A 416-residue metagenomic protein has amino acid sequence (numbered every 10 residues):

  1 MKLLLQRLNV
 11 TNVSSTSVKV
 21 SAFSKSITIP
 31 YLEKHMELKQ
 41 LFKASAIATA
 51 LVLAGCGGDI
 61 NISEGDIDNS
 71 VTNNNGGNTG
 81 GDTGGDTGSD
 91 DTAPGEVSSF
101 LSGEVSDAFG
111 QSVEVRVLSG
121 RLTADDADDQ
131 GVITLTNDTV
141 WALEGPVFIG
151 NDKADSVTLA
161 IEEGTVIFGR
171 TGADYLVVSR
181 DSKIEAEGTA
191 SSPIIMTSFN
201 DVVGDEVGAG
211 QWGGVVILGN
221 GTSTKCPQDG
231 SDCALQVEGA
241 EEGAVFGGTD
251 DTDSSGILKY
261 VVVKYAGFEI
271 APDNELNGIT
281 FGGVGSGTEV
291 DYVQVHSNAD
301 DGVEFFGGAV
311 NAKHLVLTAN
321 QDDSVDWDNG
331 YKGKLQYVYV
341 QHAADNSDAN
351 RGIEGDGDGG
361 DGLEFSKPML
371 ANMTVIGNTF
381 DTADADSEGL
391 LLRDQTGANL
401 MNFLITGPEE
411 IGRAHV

Functional and structural regions predicted by a protein language model:
K2-I47: Bacterial Sec-dependent N-terminal signal peptides
I47-A48, C226: Secretory-pathway extracellular proteins and peptide precursors enriched for disulfide-bonded cysteines
V52-G55: C-terminal motif of bacterial Sec signal peptides marking the signal peptidase cleavage site
G57-R413: Beta-strand/loop edge motif enriched in small/polar residues
